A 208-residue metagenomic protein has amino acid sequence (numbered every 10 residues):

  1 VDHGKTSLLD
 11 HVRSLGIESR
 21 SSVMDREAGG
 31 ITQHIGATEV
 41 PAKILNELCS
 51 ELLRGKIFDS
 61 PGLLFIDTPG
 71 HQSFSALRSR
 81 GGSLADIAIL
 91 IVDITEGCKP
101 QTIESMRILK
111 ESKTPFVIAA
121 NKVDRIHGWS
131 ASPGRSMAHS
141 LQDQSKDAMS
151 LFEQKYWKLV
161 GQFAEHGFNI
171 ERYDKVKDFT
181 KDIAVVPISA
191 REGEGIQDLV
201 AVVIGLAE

Functional and structural regions predicted by a protein language model:
V1-D2, L8, I31, D67 (+5 more regions): Residue-level signature of catalytic and energy-coupling elements of molecular machines, predominantly ATP/GTP-dependent
V1-T68: Conserved G1/Walker A P-loop phosphate-binding module
D2, H34-I35, F58-G62, S83-D86 (+2 more regions): Short loop/turn elements that form and flank the Walker-type P-loop nucleotide-binding site in RecA-like NTPase cores
D2, L15, L45, G70-Q72 (+5 more regions): Conserved nucleotide-binding/hydrolysis micro-motifs of P-loop NTPases
G16-A28, L63-I66, S75, A88-G97 (+1 more regions): Flexible beta-alpha connector loops of hexameric P-loop NTPases
G16-G29, A42-L53, F74-A76, K99 (+2 more regions): Active-site phosphate-binding and catalytic loops of NTP-dependent enzymes
S75-E96, R107-V117: Inter-motif core of Ras-like GTPase G domains
D124-E208: Canonical P-loop GTPase G-domain recognition
